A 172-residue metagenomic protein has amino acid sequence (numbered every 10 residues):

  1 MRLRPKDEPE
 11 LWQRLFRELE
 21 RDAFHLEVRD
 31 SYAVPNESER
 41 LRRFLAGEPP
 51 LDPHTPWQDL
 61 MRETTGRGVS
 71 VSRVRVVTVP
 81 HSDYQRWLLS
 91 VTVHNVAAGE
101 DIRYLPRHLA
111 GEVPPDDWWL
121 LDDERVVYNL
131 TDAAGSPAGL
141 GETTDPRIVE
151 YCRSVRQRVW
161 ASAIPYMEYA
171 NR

Functional and structural regions predicted by a protein language model:
M1-R75: PLD-like (HKD) phosphodiesterase/transphosphatidyltransferase domain
W12, A110-E112, R153: Terminal leader/tail segments of proteins
F24-V28, S72-R75, R103-P106, L120 (+1 more regions): A structural signal for short, well-ordered beta-strand segments and their strand-loop junctions that often border
A33-P35, H81-D83, V127-N129: Short catalytic/ligand-binding loop motif for oxyanion handling, primarily in non-cytosolic enzymes, centered on
E63-T64, N95, V159: Hydrophobic helix-cap positions at the C-terminus of alpha-helices in RecA-like/P-loop ATPase nucleotide-binding cores
V79-E112: HKD-type phospholipase D/PLD-like phosphodiesterase module
L109-E142: HKD (HxKxxxxD) catalytic microenvironment of the phospholipase D
D132-R172: Signature of lipid phosphatidyltransferase scaffolds
